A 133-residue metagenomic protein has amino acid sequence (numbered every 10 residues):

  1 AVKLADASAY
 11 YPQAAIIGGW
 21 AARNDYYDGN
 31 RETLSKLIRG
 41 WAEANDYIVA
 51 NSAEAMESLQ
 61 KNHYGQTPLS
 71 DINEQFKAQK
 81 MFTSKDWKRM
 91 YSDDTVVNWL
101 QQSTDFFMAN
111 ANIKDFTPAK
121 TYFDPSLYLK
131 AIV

Functional and structural regions predicted by a protein language model:
A1-S8: Ligand-binding "clamshell"
D6, R23, T83, Y122-Y128: Helix N-cap / beta->alpha transition motif
P12, Y27-D28, K88, K114 (+1 more regions): Generic, ordered loop/turn and secondary-structure boundary motif
P12-A14, K77-K80, D124-L127: Short secondary-structure boundary/hinge segments and terminal tails
P12-Q13, I17, Q101: Bilobed "Venus flytrap"/periplasmic-binding protein-like clamshell domains and structurally analogous long
A15-E32: A bilobed periplasmic-binding-protein/Venus flytrap-type ligand-binding module shared by bacterial periplasmic
D28-N112: Secondary-structure end/capping motifs
L100-V133: Conserved C-terminal helix/tail region of periplasmic/extracytoplasmic solute-binding proteins
